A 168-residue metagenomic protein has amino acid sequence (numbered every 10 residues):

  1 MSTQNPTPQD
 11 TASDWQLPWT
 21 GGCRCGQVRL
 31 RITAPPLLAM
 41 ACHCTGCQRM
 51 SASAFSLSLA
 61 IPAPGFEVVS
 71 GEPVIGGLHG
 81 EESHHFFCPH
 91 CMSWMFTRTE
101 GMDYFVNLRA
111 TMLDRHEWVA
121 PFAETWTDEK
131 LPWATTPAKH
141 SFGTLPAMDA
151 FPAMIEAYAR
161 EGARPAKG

Functional and structural regions predicted by a protein language model:
S2-G22, Q27-G168: A short Gly-Trp-Pro
